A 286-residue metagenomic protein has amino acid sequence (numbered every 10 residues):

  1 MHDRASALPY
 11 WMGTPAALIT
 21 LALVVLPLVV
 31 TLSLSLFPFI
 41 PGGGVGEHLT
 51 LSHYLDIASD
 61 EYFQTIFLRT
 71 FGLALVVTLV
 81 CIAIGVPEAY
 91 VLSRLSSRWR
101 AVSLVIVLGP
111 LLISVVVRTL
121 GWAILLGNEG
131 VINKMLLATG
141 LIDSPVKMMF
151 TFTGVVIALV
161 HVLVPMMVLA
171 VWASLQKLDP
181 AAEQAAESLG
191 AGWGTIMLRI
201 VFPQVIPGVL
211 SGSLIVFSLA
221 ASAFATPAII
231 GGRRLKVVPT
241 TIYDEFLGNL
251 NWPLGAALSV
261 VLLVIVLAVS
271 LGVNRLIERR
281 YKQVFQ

Functional and structural regions predicted by a protein language model:
M1-S6: Short, Lys/Arg-rich, polar N-terminal cytosolic tail immediately upstream of the first transmembrane signal-anchor
L8-G42, L55-Q176, I200-F224, G231 (+1 more regions): Membrane-water interface segments at the C-terminal ends of transmembrane alpha-helices in multi-pass inner-membrane
G42-E47, F224-L250, Q286: Glycine-rich helix-loop "coupling/hinge" segments at transmembrane-helix boundaries in multipass transporters
L178-A182, Y281-K282: Short glycine/proline-centered loop/turn elements that form peptide/ligand docking sites
A186: The alpha-helix within a helix-turn-helix
L189-G190, P203: Glycine/proline-centered hinge or cleavage motifs at structural transition points of membrane proteins
L276-Q286: Short cytosolic juxtamembrane segments of multi-pass membrane proteins
